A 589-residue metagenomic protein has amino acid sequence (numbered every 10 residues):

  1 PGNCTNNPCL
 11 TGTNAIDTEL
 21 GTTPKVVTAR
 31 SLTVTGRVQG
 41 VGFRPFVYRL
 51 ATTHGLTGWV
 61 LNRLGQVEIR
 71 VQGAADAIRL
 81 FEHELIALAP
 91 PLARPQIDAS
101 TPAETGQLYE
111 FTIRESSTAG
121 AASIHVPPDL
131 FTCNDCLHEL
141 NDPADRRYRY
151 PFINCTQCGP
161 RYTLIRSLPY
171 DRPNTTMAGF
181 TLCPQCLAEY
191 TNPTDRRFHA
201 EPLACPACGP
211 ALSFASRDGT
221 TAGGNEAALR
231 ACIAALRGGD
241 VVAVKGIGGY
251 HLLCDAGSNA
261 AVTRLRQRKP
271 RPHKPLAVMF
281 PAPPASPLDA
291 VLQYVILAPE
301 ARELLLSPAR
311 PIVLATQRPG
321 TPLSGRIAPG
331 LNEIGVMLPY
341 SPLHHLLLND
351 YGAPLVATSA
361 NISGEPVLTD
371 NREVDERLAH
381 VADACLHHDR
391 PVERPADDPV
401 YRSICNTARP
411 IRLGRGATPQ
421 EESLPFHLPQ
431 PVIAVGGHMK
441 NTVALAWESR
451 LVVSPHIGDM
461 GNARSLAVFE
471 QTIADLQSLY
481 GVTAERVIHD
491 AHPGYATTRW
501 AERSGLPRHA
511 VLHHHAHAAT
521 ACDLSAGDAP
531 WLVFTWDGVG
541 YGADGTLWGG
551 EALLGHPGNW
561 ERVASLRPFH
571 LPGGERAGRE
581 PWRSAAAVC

Functional and structural regions predicted by a protein language model:
N3-P202, P206-S213, E226: Intrinsically disordered, low-complexity, mixed-charge
G40, P429-G436, L532-V539: Two-metal-ion RNase H-like nuclease active-site motif
A99-T101, L386, H509: General small-molecule cofactor/ligand-binding pocket signal
S117-S504, T546-G549: Active-site-adjacent structural elements in enzyme catalytic cores
V278, P284, H387, R464 (+1 more regions): Glycine-rich phosphate-binding loop plus the immediately following alpha-helix
D490, G505-H517: Conserved phosphate-binding/catalytic loops in two-lobed NTP-binding clefts
T498, L554, C589: Hard-cation-handling environments
C522-W560: Phosphate-binding/catalytic loop of phosphoryl-transfer enzymes
